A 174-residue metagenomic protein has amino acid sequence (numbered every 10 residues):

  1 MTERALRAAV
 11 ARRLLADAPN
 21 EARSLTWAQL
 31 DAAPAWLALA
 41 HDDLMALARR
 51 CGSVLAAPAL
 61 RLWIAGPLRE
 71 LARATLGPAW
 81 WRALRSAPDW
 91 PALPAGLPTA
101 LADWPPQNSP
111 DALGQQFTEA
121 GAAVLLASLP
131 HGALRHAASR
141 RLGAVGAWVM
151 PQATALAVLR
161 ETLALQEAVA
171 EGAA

Functional and structural regions predicted by a protein language model:
M1-A174: General marker for long, soluble alpha-helical cores
